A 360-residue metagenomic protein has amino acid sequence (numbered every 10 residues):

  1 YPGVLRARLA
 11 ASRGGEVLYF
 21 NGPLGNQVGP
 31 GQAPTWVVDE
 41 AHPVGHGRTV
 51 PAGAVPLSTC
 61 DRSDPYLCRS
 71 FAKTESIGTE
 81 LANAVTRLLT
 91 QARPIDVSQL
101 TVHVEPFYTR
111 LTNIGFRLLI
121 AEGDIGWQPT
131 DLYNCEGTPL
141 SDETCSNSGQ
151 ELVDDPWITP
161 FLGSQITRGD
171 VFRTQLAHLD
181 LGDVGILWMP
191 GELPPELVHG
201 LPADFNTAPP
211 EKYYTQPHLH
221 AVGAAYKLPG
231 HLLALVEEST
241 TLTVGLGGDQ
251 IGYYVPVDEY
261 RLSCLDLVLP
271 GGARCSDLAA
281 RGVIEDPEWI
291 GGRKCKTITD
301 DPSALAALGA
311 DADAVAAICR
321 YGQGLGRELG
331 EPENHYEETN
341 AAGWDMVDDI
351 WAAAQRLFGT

Functional and structural regions predicted by a protein language model:
Y1-T360: Non-catalytic substrate/cofactor recognition surfaces at enzyme active-site rims
